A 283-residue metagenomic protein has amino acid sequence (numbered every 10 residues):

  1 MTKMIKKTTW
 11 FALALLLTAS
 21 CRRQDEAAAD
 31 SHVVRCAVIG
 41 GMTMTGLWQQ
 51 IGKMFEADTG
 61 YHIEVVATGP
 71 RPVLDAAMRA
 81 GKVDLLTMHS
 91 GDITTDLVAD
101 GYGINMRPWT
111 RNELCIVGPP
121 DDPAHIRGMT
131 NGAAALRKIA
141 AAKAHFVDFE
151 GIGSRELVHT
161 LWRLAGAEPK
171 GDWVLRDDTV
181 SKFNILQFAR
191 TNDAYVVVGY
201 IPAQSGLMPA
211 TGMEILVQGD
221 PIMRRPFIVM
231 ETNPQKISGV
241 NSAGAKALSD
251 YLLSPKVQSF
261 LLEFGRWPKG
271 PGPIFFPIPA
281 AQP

Functional and structural regions predicted by a protein language model:
T2-W10: Bacterial N-terminal signal peptides that target proteins for export
W10-T18: Bacterial N-terminal signal peptides
C21-H62, A67, A76-K82, G91 (+3 more regions): Exported/periplasmic ABC-transporter solute-binding proteins
P72: Conserved Nudix-box catalytic region and its N-terminal flanking loop in Nudix hydrolases and closely related
L85-R111: Acidic, polar ligand-binding/catalytic clefts
R111-E113, P226: Extracellular structured ligand-interaction cores
I116: Serine endopeptidase catalytic core focused on the charge-relay Asp
